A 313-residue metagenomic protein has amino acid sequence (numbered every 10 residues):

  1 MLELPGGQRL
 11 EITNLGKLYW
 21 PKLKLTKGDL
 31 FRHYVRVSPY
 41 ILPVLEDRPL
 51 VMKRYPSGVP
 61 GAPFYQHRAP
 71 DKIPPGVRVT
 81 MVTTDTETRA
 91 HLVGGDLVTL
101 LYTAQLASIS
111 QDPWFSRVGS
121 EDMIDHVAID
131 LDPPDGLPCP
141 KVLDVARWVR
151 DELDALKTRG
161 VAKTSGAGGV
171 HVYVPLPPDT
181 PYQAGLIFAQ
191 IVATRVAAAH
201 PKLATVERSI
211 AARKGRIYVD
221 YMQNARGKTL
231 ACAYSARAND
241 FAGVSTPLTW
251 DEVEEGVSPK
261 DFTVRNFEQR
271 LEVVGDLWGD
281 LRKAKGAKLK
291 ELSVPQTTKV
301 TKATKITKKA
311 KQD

Functional and structural regions predicted by a protein language model:
M1-A104: Charge-rich, low-complexity segments
M1-L25, F31, L42, E46-D47 (+6 more regions): C-terminal accessory nucleic-acid interaction domains of nucleic acid-metabolism proteins
G16, P56, A69, D96-L97 (+4 more regions): Short, flexible loop/turn elements at secondary-structure junctions
M52-Y55, G160-G166, E207-A211: Short beta-strand
P140: Portal/gating segments that form or line small-molecule/metal binding sites
R150-T164: Active-site palm subdomain of RNA-directed nucleic acid polymerases
S165-V174: Short, conserved phosphate-binding/catalytic loop or strand-edge motifs used in phosphoryl-/nucleotidyl-transfer
Y173-G185: Catalytic palm subdomain of template-directed nucleic-acid polymerases, centered on the conserved carboxylate motif
